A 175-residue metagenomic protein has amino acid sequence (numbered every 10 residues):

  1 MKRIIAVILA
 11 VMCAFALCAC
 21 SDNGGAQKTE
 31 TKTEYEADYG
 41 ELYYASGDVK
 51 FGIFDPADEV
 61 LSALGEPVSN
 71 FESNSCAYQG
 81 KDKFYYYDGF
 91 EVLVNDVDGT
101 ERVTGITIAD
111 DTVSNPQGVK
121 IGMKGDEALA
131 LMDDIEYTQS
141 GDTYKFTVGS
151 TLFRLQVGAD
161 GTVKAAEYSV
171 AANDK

Functional and structural regions predicted by a protein language model:
M1-I4: Positively charged n-region of N-terminal signal peptides that target proteins for export
V11-M12: Repetitive helical segments and hydrophobic/amphipathic motifs
A16-A19: C-terminal motif of bacterial Sec signal peptides marking the signal peptidase cleavage site
S21-S140, A159-K175: Short helix/turn-capping signatures at newly exposed starts of structured segments
D142-G158: Low-complexity, intrinsically disordered Gly/Pro/Thr-rich segments
